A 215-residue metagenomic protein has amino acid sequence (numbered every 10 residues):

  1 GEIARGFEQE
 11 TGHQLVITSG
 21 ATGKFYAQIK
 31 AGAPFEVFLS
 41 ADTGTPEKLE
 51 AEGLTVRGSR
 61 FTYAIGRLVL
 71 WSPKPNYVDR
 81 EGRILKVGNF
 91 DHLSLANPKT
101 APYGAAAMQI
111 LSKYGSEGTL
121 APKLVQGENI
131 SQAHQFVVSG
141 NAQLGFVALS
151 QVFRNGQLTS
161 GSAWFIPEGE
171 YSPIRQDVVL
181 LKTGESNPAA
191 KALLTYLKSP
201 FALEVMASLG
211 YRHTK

Functional and structural regions predicted by a protein language model:
G1-S19, G23-A33, S40-T43, E47-G53 (+2 more regions): Exported/periplasmic ABC-transporter solute-binding proteins
G58: Active-site phosphate-binding/coordination module
